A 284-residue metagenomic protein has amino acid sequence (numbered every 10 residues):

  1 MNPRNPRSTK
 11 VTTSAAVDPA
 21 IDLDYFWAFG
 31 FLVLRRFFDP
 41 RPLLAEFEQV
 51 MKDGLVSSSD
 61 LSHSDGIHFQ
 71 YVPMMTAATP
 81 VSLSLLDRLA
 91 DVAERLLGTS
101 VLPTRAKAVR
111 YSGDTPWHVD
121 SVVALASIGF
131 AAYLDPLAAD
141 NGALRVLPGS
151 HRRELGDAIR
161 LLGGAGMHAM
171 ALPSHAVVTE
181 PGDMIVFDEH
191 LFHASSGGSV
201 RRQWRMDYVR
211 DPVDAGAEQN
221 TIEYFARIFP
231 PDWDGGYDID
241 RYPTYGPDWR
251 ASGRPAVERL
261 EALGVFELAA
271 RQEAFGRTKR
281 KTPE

Functional and structural regions predicted by a protein language model:
M1-A28, M167, D234-G236, A270-E284: Fe(II)/2-oxoglutarate
N2-F29, L34-A124: Non-heme Fe(II)-dependent double-stranded beta-helix
I21, S196-E284: Non-heme Fe(II)/2-oxoglutarate
R105-A108, F130-A132, W204-Y208: A structural signal for short, well-ordered beta-strand segments
A108-D114, V122, D135-A139, G149-R153 (+1 more regions): Short acidic/polar capping segments at secondary-structure boundaries
S121-Y133: Acidic, His- and aromatic-enriched active-site or binding-groove loops in soluble protein domains that engage sugars
D140-S196, V213: Double-stranded beta-helix
